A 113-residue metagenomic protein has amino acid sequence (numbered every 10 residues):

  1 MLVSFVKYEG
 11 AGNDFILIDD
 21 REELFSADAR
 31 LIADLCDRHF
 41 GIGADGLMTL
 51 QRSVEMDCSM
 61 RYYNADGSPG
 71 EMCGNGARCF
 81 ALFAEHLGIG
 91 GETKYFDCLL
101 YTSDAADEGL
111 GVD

Functional and structural regions predicted by a protein language model:
M1-I16, D20-R21: N-terminal, positively charged, Ser/Thr/Ala/Gly-biased leader segments that form transit/presequence-like amphipathic
S4-V6, A44, A81-A84: Short Lys/Arg-rich amphipathic alpha-helical segments
D28-L31, R38-E71, I89: Anion-binding (especially nucleotide phosphate/pyrophosphate-binding) glycine-rich loop and adjoining beta-alpha core
C73-G90: DPxDG-like acidic metal-binding loop motif
T93-D97: Short conserved beta-strand and strand-loop elements enriched in small hydrophobics with frequent Asp/Gly
Y101-A106: Conserved small/polar residues in nucleotide/adenosyl-binding loops
E108-V112: N-terminal low-complexity segments that are often proline-rich with Ser/Thr-Pro
